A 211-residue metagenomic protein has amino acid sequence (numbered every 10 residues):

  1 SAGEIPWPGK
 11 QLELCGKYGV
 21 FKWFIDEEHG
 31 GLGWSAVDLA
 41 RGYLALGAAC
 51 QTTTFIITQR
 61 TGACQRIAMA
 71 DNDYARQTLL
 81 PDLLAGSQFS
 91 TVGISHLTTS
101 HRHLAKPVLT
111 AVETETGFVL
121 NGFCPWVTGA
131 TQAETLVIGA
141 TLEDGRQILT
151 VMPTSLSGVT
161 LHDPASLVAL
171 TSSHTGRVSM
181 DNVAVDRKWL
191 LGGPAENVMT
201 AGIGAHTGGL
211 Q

Functional and structural regions predicted by a protein language model:
W7-K17, F21-F123, T128: Glycine-rich flavin
A70-N72, T114-T116, T141-D144, T154-S157 (+1 more regions): Short loop segments at secondary-structure junctions
Q88, A105-P107, Q132-E134, R146 (+1 more regions): A generic structural signal for well-ordered coil/turn residues at beta-strand boundaries that shape enzyme active-site
H101-H103, V112-E113, T128-T131, L142-D144 (+1 more regions): Solvent-exposed alpha-helices and their adjacent loops that cap or buttress functional pockets in soluble metabolic
F123-L161: A short core secondary-structure module
S166-Q211: Glycine-rich beta->alpha junctions and the first turn(s) of the following alpha-helix
